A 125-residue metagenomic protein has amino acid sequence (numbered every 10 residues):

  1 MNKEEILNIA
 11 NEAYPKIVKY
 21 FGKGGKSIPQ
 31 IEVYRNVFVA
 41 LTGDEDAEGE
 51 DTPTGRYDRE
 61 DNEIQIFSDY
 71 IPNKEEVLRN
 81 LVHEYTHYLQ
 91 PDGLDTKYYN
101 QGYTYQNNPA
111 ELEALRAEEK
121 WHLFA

Functional and structural regions predicted by a protein language model:
M1, L123-A125: Short intrinsically disordered terminal tails
N2-I28: Zn2+-dependent metallopeptidase catalytic core
I28-N36: Membrane-integrated ABC transporters
A40-E75: Active-site scaffold of zinc-dependent metalloenzymes
E75-R79, P91-E118, L123: Post-HEXXH active-site segment of zinc metalloproteases
V82-Q90: Short active-site segment of divalent metal-dependent hydrolases/proteases that encodes the spacing between
